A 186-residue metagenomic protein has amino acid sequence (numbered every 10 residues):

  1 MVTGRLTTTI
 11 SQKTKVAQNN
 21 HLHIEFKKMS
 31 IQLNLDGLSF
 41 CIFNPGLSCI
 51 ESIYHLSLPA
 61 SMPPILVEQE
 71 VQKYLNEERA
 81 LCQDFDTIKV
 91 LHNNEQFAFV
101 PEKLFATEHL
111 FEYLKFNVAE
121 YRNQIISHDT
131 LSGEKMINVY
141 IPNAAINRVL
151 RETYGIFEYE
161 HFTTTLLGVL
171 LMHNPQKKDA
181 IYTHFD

Functional and structural regions predicted by a protein language model:
V2, G37-L38, C49, S127-D186: Small-residue (GG/TT-enriched) beta-loop-alpha framework at ligand/catalytic clefts
V2-L47, H173-D186: Gly/Thr-rich phosphate-binding beta-strand-loop-beta motif of the actin/hexokinase/Hsp70
F26, L47-I53, V67, F85: A broad structural signal for short, well-ordered beta-strand segments within beta-sheet-rich domains
M29, Q83-V90, D186: Hydrophobic beta-strand segments of well-ordered beta-sheets in folded domains
Q32, V90-N93, Y140, T183-H184: Short beta-strand segments
G37-L38, S57-M62, Q96-F99: Short acidic, S/G/P-rich loop/turn micro-motifs used as interaction or catalytic elements
I42-P63, T107-L110: Extended intrinsically disordered, low-complexity coil regions enriched in Ser, Thr, Gly, Ala and often Pro
I65-A80, I88, H92-K135: Internal amphipathic helical hairpin motif
